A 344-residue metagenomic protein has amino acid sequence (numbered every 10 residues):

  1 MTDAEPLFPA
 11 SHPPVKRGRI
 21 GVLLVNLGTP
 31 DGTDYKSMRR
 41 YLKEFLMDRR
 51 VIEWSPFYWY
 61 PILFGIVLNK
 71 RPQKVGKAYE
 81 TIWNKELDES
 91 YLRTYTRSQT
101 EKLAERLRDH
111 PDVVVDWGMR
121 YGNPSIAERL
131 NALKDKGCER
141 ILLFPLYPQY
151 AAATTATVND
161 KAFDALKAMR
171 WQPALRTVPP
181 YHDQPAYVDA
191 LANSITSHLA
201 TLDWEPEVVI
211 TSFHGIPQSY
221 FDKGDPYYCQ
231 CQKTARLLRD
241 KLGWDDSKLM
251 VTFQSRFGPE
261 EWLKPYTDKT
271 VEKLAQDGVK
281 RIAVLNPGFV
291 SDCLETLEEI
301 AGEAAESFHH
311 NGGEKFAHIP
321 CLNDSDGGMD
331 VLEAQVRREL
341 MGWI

Functional and structural regions predicted by a protein language model:
T2-I344: Active-site-proximal alpha-helix that buttresses catalytic centers in soluble enzyme cores
